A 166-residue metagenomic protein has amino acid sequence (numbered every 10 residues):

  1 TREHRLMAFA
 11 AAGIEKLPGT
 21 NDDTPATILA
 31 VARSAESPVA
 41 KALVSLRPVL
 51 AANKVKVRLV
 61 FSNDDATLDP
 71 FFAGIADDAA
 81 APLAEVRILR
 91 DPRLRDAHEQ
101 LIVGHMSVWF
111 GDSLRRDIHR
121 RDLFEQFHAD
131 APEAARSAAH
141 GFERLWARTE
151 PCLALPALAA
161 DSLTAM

Functional and structural regions predicted by a protein language model:
T1-M166: PLD/PLD-like phosphodiesterase catalytic module centered on the HKD motif
